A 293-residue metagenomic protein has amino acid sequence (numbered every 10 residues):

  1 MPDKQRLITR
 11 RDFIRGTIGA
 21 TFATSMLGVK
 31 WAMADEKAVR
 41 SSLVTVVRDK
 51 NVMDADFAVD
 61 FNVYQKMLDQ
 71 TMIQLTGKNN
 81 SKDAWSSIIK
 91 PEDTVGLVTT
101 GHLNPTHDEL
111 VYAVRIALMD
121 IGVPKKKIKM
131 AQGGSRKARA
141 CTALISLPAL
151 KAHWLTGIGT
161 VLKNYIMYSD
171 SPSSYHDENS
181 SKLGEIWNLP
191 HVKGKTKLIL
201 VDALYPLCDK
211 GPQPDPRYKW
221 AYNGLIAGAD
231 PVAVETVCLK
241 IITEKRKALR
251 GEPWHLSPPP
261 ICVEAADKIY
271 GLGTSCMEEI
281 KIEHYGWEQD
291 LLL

Functional and structural regions predicted by a protein language model:
M1-L293: N-terminal and secondary-structure boundary signal
